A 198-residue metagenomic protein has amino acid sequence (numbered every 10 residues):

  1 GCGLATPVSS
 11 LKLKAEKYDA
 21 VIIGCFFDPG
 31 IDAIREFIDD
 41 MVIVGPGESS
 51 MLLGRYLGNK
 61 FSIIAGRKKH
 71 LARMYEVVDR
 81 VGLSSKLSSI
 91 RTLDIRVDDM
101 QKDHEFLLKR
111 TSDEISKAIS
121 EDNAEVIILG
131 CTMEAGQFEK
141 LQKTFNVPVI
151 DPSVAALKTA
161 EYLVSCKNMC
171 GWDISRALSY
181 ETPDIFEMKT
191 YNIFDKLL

Functional and structural regions predicted by a protein language model:
G1-A5, R35, D39, D94-F106: Glycine-rich phosphate-binding "P-loop"
G1-K12, F106-E114: Glycine-rich, highly charged phosphate/nucleotide-binding loops
L13-E16, F37, L57, I64 (+6 more regions): Change "in soluble alpha/beta enzymes" to "in soluble alpha/beta proteins
E16-I31, P46, E125-A135: N-terminal glycine-rich "phosphate-gripper" loop used for MgATP/nucleotide binding and carboxylate activation
P29-D32, S50-M51, L71, E134-F138 (+1 more regions): Short, well-ordered alpha-helical microsegments
R35-L57, L141-A160: Short, acidic/small-residue loops that bind anionic groups at enzyme active sites
R55-T92, F106, Y162-L198: Short, glycine-/small-residue-rich phosphate/pyrophosphate-handling segment
Y75-C131: Active-site rim beta-loop-alpha module in soluble metabolic enzymes
